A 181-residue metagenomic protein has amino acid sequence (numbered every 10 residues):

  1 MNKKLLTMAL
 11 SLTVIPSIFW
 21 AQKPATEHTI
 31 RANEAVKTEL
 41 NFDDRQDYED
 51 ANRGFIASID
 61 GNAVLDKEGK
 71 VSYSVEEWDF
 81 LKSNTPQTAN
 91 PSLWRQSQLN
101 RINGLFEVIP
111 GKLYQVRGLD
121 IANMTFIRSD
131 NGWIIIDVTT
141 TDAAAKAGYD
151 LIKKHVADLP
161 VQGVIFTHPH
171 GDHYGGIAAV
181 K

Functional and structural regions predicted by a protein language model:
M1-M8: Bacterial N-terminal signal peptides that target proteins for export
A9-S17: Bacterial N-terminal signal peptides
Q22-I102: N-terminal pre-domain segments of enzymes
Q98-L159: Conserved beta-strand hairpin/beta-sheet module of binuclear metal-dependent hydrolase folds, prominently
P160-V161, I177: Local beta-strand N-terminus motif with an aromatic residue
V161-D172: Metallo-beta-lactamase
Y174-K181: Metal-dependent catalytic neighborhoods of phosphoester/phosphodiester hydrolases
